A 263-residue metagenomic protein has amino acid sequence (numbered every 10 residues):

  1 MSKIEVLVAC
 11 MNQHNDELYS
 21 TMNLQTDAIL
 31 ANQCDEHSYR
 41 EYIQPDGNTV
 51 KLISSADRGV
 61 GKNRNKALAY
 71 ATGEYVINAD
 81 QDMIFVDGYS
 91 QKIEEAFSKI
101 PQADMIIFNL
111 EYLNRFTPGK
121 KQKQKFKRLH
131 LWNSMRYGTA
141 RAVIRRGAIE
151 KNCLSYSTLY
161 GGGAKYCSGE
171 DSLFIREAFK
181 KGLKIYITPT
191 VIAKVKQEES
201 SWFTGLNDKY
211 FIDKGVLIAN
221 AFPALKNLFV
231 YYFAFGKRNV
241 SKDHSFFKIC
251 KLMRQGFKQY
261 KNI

Functional and structural regions predicted by a protein language model:
M1-D27: N-proximal low-complexity "stem/linker" segments adjacent to membrane-targeting elements
S55-A71: Glycine-rich, basic loop-to-helix element that forms the pyrophosphate-binding segment of sugar-nucleotide handling
V76: Short aromatic/hydrophobic "clamp" motif used to bind/position activated sugar donors
G88-K121: Conserved donor NDP-sugar-binding/catalytic core segment of glycosyltransferases
P118-G147: Short, flexible, basic/aromatic active-site loop/helix in glycosyltransferases
Y156-T158, G182-K194, L206-N207, K226-F229: Catalytic beta-strand/loop signature of glycosyltransferases that borders the donor
L159-L173: Acidic donor-binding loop at a coil-to-helix junction in glycosyltransferase catalytic cores that engages
L206-G215, A219-N220, A224-I263: Non-catalytic, C-terminal membrane-associated alpha-helical segments of glycosyltransferases
